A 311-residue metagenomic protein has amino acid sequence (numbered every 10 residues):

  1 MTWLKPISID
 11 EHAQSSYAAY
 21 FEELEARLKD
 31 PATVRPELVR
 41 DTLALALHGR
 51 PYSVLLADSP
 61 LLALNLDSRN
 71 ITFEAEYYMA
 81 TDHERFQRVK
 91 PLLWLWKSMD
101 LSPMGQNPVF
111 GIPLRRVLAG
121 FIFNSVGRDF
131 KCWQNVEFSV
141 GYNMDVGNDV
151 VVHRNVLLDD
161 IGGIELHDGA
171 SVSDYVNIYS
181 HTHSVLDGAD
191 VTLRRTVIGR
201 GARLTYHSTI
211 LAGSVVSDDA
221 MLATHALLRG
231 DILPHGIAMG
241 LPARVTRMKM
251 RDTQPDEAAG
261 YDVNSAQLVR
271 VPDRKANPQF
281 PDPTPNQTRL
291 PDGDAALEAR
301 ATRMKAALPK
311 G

Functional and structural regions predicted by a protein language model:
M1-F121, T246, R251-G311: Terminal amphipathic alpha-helical/low-complexity segments used for targeting or macromolecular assembly
S125-T246, R251: Structural signal for interior beta-strand "rungs" in well-ordered beta-sheet cores of soluble enzyme domains
